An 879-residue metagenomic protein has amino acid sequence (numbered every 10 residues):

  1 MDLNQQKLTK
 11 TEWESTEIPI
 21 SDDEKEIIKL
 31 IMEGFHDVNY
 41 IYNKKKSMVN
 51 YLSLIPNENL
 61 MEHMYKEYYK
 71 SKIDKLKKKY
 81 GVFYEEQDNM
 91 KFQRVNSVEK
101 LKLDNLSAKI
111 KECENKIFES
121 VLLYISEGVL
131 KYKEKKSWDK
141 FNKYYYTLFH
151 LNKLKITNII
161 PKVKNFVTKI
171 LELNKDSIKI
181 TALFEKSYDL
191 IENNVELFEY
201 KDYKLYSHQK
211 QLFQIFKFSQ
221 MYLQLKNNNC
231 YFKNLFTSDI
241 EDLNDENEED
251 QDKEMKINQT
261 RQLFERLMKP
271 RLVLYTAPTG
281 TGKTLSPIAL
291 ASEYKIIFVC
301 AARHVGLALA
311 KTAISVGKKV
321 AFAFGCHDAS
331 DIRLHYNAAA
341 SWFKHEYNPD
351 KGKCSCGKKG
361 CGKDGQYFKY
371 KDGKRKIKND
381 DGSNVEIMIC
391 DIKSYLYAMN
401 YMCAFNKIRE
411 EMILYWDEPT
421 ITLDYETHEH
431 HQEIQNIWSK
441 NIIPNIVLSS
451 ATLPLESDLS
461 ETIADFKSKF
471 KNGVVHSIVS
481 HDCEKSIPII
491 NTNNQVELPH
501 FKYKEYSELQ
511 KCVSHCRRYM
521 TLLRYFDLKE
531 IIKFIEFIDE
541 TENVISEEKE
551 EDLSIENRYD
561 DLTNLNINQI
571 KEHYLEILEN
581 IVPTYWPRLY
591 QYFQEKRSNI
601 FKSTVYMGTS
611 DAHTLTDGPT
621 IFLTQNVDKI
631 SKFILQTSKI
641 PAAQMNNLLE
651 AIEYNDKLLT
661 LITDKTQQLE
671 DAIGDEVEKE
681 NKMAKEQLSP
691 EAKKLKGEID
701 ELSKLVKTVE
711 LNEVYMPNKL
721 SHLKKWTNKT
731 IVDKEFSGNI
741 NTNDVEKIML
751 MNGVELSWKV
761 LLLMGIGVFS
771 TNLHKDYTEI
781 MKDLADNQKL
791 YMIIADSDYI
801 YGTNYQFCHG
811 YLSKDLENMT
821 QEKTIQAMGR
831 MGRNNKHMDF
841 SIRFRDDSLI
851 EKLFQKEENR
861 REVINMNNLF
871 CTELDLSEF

Functional and structural regions predicted by a protein language model:
M1-F879: N-terminal helicase ATP-binding lobe
